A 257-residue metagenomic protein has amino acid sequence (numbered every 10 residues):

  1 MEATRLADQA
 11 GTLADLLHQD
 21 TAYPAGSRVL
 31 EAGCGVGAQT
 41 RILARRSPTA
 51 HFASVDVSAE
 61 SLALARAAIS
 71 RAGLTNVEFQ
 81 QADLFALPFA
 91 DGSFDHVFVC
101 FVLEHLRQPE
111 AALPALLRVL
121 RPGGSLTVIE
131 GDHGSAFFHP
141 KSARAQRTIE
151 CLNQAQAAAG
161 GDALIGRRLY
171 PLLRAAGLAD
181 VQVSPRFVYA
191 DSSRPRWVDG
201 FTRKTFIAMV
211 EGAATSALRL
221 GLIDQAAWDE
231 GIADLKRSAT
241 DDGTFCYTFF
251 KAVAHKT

Functional and structural regions predicted by a protein language model:
D8-S27, I42: Conserved alpha-helix/loop element of class I SAM-dependent methyltransferases that forms part of the SAM/SAH-binding
L30, V36-A86: Class I SAM-dependent methyltransferase SAM/SAH-binding core
F85-H96: A short acidic, Gly/Pro-enriched loop at the edge of an enzyme's catalytic core that lines a small-molecule cofactor
D95-Q108: A short SAM/SAH-binding and catalytic strip from SAM-dependent methyltransferases
E110-S125: A short glycine-rich, Lys/Arg-flanked "PGG" loop and its adjoining helix->strand segment in the class I
T127-P195, K204: Conserved catalytic/acceptor-binding region of the Class I
A176-A179, F249-T257: Core SAM-dependent methyltransferase catalytic element
Q182-G243: C-terminal helical/coil "lid" or tail adjacent to the Rossmann-like core of SAM-dependent
